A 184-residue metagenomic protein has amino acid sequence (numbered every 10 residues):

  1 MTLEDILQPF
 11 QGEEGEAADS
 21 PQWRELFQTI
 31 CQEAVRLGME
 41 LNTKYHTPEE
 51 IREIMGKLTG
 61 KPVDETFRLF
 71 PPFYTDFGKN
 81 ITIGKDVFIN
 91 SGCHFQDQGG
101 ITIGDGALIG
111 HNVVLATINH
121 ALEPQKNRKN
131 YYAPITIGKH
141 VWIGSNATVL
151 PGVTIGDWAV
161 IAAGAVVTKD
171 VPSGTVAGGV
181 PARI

Functional and structural regions predicted by a protein language model:
M1-T66, A182: Terminal amphipathic alpha-helical/low-complexity segments used for targeting or macromolecular assembly
F73-I83, F88-T154, V180-P181: Flexible, glycine/small-residue-enriched loop-and-beta-strand segment within the central core of proteins
W142, V160, V176-G178: Short-chain dehydrogenase/reductase
T154, T168-K169: Active-site/ligand-binding-proximal alpha/beta "capping" segment
G156-A159, P172-G174: Conserved catalytic segment of ABC-fold P-loop ATPases
S173-I184: Conserved beta-strand-loop-alpha-helix hinge in the C-terminal portion of ABC ATPase nucleotide-binding domains
